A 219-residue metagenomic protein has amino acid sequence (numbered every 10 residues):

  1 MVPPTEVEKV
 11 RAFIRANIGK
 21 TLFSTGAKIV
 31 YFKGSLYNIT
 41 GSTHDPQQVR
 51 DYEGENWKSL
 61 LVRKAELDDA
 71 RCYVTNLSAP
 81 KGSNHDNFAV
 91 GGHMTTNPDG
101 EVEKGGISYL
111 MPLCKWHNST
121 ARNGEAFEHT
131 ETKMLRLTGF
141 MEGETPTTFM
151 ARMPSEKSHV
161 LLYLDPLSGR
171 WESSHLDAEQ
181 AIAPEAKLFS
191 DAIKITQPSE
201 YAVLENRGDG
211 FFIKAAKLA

Functional and structural regions predicted by a protein language model:
M1-Y52, S78: A boundary/linker detector
P4, N17-K20, P46, G54 (+8 more regions): Long, charged interaction segments in nuclear RNA/chromatin-associated proteins
G41-K64, G92-G100: Short Cys/His-rich Zn2+-coordinating modules
N56-F88: Short cysteine-rich loop/turn motifs with clustered Cys
S78-Y109: Histidine-centered nuclease catalytic patch
G100-S108, T120-V160, L164: Polybasic, low-complexity binding patches
L110-H117: Zinc-coordinating Cys/His ligand positions in small cysteine/histidine-rich zinc-finger domains
E128, P154-A219: C-terminal, well-folded lobe of enzymatic/effector domains
